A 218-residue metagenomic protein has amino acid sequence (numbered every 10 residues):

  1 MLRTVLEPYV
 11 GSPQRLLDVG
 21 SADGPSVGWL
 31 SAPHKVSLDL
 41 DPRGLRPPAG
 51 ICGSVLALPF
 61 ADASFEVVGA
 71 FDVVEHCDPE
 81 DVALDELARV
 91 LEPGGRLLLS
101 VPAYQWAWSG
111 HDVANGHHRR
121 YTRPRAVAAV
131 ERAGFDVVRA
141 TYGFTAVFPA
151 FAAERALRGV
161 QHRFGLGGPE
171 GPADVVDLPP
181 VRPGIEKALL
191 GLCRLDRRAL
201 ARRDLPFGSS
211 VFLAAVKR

Functional and structural regions predicted by a protein language model:
M1-A63, V67-F71, V82-L84, P179 (+2 more regions): Conserved N-terminal segment of class I S-adenosyl-L-methionine
D72-H76: A short His-aromatic
C77-D81, V101: A structural helix-start
D81-R96: A short glycine-rich, Lys/Arg-flanked "PGG" loop and its adjoining helix->strand segment in the class I
L97-R119, R123-A128: Short, glycine-/aromatic-enriched active-site segment of Class I SAM-dependent methyltransferases
F135-T145: Conserved S-adenosyl-L-methionine
V147-R218: A C-terminal cap/extension of S-adenosyl-L-methionine-dependent methyltransferases that defines the acceptor-substrate
